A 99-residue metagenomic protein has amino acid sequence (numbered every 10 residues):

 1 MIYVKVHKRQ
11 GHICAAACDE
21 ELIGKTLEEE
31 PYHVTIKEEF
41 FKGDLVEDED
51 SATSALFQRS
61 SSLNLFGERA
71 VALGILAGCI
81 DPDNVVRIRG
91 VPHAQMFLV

Functional and structural regions predicted by a protein language model:
M1-A55, L65, A94, L98: Conserved mixed alpha/beta catalytic, RNA-binding, or beta-rich assembly cores of soluble enzyme, regulatory
Q58-S60: Structured helix-beta-strand junction loops
S62-V99: Short, compact, well-ordered microdomains
